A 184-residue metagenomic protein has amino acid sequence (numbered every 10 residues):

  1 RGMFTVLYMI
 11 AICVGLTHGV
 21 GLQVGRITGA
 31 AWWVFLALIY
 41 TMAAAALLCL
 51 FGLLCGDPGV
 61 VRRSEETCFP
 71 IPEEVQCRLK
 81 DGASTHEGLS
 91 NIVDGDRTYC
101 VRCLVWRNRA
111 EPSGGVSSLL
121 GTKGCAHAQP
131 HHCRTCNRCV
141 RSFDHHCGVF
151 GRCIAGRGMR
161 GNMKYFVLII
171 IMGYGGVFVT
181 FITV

Functional and structural regions predicted by a protein language model:
R1-V184: Intracellular leaflet-associated regions of eukaryotic membrane-associated proteins
